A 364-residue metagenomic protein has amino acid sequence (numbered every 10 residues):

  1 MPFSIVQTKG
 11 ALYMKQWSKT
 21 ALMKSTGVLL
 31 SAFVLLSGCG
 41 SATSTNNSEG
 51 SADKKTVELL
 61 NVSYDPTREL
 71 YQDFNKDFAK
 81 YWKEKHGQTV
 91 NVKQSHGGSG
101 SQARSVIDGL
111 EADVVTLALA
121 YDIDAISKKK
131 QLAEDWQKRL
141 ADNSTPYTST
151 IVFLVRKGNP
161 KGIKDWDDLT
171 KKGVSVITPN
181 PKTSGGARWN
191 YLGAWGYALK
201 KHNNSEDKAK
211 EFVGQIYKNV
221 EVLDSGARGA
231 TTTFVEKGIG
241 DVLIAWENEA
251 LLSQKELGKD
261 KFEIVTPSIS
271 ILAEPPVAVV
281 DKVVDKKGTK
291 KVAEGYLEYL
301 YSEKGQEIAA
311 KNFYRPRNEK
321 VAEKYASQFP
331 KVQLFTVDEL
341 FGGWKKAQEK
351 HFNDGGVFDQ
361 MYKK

Functional and structural regions predicted by a protein language model:
M1-E58: Short, low-complexity disordered leader/linker segments with a strong preference for bacterial N-terminal type II
G50-T183, A326, Y362-K363: N-terminal segment of the mature folded domain
R68-D73, K182-E211: Bilobed "Venus flytrap"/periplasmic-binding protein-like clamshell domains and structurally analogous long
N75-E84, I107-E111, A120, S127-Q131 (+10 more regions): Sec-exported extracytoplasmic/periplasmic mature domains
V152-L154, E263, P276-A278: Residues embedded in well-ordered beta-strands
G158-K164, T183, G196-N204, V283-K291: Short helix-loop capping/hinge motifs at secondary-structure junctions, enriched in acidic/polar residues
H202-S268: Ligand-binding pocket segment of bilobal, Venus flytrap-like solute-binding proteins
V284-K364: Extracellular/periplasmic juxtamembrane helices and adjacent flexible linkers that interface with membrane partners
